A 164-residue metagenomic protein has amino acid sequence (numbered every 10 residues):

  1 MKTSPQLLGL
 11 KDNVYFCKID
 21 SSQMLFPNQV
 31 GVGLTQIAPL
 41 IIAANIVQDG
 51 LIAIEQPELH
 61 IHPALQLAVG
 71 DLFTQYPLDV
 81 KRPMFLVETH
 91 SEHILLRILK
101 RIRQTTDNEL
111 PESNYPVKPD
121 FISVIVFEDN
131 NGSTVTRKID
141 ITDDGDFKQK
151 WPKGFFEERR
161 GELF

Functional and structural regions predicted by a protein language model:
T3-L163: Switch/communication elements of ASCE P-loop NTPase nucleotide-binding domains
